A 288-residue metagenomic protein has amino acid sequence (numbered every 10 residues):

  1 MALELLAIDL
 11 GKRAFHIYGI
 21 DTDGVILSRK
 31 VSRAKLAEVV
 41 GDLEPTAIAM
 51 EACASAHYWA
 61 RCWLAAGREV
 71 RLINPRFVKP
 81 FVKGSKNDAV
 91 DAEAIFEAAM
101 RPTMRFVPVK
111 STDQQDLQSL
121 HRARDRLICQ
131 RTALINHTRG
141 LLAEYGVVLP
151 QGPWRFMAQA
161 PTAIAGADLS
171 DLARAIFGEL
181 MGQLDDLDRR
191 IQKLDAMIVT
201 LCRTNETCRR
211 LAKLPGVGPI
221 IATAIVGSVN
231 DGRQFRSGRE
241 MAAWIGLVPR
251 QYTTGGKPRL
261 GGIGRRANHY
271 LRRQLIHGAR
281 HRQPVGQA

Functional and structural regions predicted by a protein language model:
M1-A288: A detector of single, family-specific signature residues that are central to catalytic or substrate-handling motifs
